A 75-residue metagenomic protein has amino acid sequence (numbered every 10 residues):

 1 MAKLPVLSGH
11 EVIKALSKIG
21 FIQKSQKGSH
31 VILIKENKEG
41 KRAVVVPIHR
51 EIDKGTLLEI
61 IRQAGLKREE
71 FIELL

Functional and structural regions predicted by a protein language model:
M1-K27, K35-N37: N-terminal first-folded block
A15, Q23, A43, Q63 (+1 more regions): Generic alpha-helical hydrophobic packing signal
Q23-E59: A short, structured beta-strand/loop element
E51-L75: C-terminal structural segments of small proteins and small subunits
